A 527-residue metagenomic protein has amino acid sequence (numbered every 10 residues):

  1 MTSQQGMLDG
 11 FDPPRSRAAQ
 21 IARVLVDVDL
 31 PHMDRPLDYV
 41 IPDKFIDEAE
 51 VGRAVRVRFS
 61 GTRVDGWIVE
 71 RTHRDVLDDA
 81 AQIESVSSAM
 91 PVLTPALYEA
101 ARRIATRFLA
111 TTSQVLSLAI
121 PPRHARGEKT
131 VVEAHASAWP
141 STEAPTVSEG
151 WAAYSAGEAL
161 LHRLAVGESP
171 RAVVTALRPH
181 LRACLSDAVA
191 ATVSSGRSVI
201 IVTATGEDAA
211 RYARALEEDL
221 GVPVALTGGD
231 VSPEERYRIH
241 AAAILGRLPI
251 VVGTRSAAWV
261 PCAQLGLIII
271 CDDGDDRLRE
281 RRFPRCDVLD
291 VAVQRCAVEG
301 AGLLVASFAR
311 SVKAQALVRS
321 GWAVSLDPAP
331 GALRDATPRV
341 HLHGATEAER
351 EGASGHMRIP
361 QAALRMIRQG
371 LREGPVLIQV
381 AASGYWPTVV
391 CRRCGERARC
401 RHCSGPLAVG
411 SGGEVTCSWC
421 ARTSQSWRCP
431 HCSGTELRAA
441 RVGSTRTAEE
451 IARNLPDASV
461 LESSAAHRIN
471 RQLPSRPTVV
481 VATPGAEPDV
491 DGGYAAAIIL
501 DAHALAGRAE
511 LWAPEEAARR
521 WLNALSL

Functional and structural regions predicted by a protein language model:
M1-H341, A345-G352, Q361, Q369-R372 (+5 more regions): Accessory, non-ATPase domains that flank or precede helicase/AAA+ motor cores in DNA-metabolism machines
I201-V202, V251-G253, L304-A306, Q379 (+2 more regions): Short, hydrophobic beta-strand segments that form beta-sheet elements in well-ordered domains
R214, V293, R365, E449 (+1 more regions): Active-site phosphate/pyrophosphate- and oxyanion-stabilizing loops and adjacent acidic/basic residues in soluble
L220-V231, R401-H402, G410, P456-A466: Conserved RecA-like helicase motor-core motifs
V231-G246, D457-T483: Conserved helicase ATPase core of P-loop NTP-dependent helicases/translocases
R285-L289, S444, P514-A518: Amphipathic alpha-helical segments in well-structured domains
R358-N454: Cys/His-rich short segments
D501-L527: Conserved RecA-like P-loop NTPase helicase motor core
